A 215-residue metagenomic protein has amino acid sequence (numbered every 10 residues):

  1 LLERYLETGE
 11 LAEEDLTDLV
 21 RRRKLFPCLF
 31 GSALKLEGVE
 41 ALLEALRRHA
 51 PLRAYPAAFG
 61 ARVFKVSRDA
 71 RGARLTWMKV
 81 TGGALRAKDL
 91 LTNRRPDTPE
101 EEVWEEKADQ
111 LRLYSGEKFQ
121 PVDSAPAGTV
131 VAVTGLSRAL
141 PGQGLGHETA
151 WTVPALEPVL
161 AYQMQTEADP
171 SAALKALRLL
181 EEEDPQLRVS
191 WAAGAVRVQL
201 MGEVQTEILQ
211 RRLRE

Functional and structural regions predicted by a protein language model:
L1-E215: Structural and coupling elements of P-loop NTPases
